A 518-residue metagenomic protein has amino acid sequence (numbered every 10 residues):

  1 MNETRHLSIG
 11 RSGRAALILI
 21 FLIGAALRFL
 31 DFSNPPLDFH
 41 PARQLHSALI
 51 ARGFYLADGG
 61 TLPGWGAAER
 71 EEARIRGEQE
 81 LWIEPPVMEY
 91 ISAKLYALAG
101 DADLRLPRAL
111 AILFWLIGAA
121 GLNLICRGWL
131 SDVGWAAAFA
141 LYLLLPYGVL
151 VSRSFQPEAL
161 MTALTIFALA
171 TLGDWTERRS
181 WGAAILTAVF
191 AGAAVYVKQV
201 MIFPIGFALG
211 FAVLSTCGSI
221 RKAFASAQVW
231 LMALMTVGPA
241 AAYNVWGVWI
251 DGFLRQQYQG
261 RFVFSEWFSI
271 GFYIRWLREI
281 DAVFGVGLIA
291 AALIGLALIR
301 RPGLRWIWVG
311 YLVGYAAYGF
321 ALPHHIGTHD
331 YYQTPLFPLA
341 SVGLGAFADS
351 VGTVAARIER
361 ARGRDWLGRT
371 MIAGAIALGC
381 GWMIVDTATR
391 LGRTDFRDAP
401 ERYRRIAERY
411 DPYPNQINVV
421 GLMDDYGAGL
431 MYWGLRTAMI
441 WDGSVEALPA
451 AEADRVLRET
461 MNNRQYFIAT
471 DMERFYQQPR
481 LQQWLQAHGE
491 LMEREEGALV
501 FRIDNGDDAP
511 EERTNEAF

Functional and structural regions predicted by a protein language model:
A15-F21, L104-R105, L122-L144, T162-A163 (+2 more regions): Transmembrane-helix signature of polytopic, membrane-embedded enzymes that assemble or transfer cell-envelope glycans
I20, A138-Y142, V189-A191, L231-G238 (+5 more regions): Transmembrane alpha-helix segments characteristic of polytopic inner-membrane glycan-assembly/cell-envelope
A25-L30, M201, F347-S350, L367-R397 (+1 more regions): Transmembrane alpha-helical segments
H46-A57, I205-L304, Y315-G327, G381-W382: Transmembrane-lumen/periplasm boundary regions of multi-pass, lipid-linked membrane glycan transferases
L106-L130, F167, T171: Transmembrane-helix motifs of polytopic, lipid-linked glycan transferases
R127-V133, A168-A184, A194, I299 (+1 more regions): Membrane-interface transmembrane helices that cradle and orient dolichyl/undecaprenyl
L150-M161: Short acidic/glycine- and proline-prone juxtamembrane loop motifs at membrane-interface regions of multi-pass membrane
E408-E446, Q465-F475: Short periplasmic/luminal acceptor-recognition loop of GT-C membrane glycosyltransferases, typified by
